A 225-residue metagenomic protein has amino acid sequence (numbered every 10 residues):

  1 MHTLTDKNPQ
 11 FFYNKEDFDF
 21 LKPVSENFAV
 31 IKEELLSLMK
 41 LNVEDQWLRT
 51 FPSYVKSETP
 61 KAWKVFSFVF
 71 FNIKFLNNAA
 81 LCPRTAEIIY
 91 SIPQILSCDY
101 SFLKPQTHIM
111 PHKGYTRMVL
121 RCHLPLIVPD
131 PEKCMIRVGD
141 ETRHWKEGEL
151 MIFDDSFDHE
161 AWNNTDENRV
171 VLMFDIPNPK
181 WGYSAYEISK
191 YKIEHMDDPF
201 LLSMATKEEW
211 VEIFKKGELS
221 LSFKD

Functional and structural regions predicted by a protein language model:
M1-K113, P131, Y183-D225: Fe(II)/2-oxoglutarate oxygenase catalytic core
F28, W63, I95-S97, V119-H123 (+3 more regions): Extracellular structured ligand-interaction cores
I109-H112, C134-I136, F153, H159-T165: Short beta-strand His + acidic residue motifs that chelate non-heme Fe in jelly-roll/DSBH and cupin folds
M110-L126: Short beta-strand/loop turn elements enriched in aromatics
R121-P125, I152, E167-G182: A short hydrophobic beta-strand segment most commonly corresponding to one strand of the jelly-roll/cupin
I127-E147: A short beta-strand-loop-beta hairpin characteristic of the jelly-roll/cupin
D130-P131, D158-E160, P177-W181: Short Gly/Pro-enriched loop/turn and capping motifs at secondary-structure junctions
H144-D158: Conserved metal-binding segment of the jelly-roll/cupin
